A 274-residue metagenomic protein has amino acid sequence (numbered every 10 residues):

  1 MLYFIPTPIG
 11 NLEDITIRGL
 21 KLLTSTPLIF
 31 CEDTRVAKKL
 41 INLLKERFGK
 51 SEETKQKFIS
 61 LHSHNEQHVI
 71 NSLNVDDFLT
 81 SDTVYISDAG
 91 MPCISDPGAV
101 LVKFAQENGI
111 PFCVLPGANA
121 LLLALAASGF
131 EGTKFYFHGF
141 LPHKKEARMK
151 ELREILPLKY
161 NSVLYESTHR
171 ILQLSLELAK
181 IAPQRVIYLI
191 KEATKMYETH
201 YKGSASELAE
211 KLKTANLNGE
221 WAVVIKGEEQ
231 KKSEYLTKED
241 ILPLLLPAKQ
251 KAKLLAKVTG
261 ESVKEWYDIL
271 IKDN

Functional and structural regions predicted by a protein language model:
M1-I5, L79-S87, F135, Y160-L164 (+1 more regions): Generic beta-sheet signal
M1-S63: Glycine-rich, flexible N-terminal cofactor/catalytic loop recognition
R35-A37, A120, R170: Alpha-helix capping/helix-boundary segments
Q56, D82, N161, T168-N274: A contiguous loop/helix-start segment that scaffolds small-molecule binding in enzyme catalytic cores
I59-Q67, F140-K144: Conserved helicase motor
V69-N119: Glycine/small-residue-rich loop that forms an oxyanion/phosphate-binding "nest" at active or ligand-binding sites
V100-L158: Class I SAM-dependent methyltransferase SAM-binding "motif I" and its flanking Rossmann-like core
V114-G117, L164, L189: General beta-strand structural signal in soluble alpha/beta enzymes
